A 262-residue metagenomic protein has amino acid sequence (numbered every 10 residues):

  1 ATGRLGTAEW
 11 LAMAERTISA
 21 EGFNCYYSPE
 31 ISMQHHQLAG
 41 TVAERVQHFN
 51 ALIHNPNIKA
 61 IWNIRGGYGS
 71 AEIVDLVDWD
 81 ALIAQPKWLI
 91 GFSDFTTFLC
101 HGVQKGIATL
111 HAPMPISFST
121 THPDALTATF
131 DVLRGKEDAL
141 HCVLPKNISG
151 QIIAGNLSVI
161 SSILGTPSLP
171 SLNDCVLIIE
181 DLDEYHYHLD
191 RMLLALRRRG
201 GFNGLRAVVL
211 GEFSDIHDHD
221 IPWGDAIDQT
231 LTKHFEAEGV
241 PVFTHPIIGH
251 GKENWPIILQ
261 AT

Functional and structural regions predicted by a protein language model:
A1-N57: ATP/NTP phosphate-donor binding region
Y26-P29, G91, R206-E212: Short internal beta-strands
W62-A71, L76, F92: N-terminal glycine-rich "phosphate-gripper" loop used for MgATP/nucleotide binding and carboxylate activation
V77-H101, A108-M114, E238-V242: Short, acidic/small-residue loops that bind anionic groups at enzyme active sites
I107-G165, L172: Conserved anion/nucleotide-ligand pocket segment
S171-I227: Internal helical hairpin/lid segments
E212-T262: ATP/nucleoside-binding phosphotransfer catalytic cores, i.e., glycine-rich phosphate-binding loops
